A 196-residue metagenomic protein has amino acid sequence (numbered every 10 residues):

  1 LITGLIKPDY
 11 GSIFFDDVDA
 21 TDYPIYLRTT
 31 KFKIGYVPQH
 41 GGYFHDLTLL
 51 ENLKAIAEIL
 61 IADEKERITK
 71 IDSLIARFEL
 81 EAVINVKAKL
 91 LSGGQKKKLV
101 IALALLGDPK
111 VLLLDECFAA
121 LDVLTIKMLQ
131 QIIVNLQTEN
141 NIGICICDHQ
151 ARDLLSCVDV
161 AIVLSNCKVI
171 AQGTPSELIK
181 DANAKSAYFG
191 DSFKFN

Functional and structural regions predicted by a protein language model:
T3: Helix-to-loop junction immediately C-terminal to a conserved catalytic motif
G11-A20, T29-F32: Conserved ABC transporter NBD signature motif
H40, L47-E58: Q-loop/switch helix immediately C-terminal to the Walker
K54, K65-V83, V134: Conserved ABC ATPase "signature" region
K87-L91: Conserved ABC ATPase signature
I101-A102: Hydrophobic anchor residue at the start of the ABC signature
L112-E116: Catalytic Walker B motif of ABC-type/P-loop ATPase nucleotide-binding domains
